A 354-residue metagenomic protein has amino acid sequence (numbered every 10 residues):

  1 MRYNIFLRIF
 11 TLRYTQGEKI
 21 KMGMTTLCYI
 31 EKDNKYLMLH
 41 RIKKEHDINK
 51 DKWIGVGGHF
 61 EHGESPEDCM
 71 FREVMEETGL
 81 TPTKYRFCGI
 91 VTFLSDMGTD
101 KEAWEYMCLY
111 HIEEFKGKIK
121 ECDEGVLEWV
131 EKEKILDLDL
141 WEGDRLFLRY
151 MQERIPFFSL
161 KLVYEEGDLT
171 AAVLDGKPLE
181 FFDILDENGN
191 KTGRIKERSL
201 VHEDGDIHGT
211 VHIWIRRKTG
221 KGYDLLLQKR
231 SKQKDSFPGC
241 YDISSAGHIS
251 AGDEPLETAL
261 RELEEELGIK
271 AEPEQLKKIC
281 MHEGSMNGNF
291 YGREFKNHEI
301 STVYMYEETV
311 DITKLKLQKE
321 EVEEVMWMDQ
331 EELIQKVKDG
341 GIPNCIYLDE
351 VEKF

Functional and structural regions predicted by a protein language model:
F10-C28, D33, K177-G220: Acidic, metal-coordinating catalytic segment for phosphate/diphosphate chemistry, firing primarily on the Nudix
I30, L109-E113, W129, I215-R217 (+2 more regions): Short, well-ordered beta-strand micro-motif
Y36-E76, Y164-K177, R198-T210, K221-R261 (+1 more regions): Conserved Nudix-box catalytic region and its N-terminal flanking loop in Nudix hydrolases and closely related
I48, T99-E102, K218-D224, R293: Short, solvent-exposed loop/turn segments that connect beta-strands within catalytic domains and beta-strand-rich
E61-D96, D100-A103, H212-R216, L256: Short, well-structured hydrophobic secondary-structure segments
G79-G117, K132, K232, G268-I312: Active-site segment of metal-dependent pyrophosphate-handling enzymes, primarily the Nudix hydrolase catalytic core
E121-E180, G239, S245, C280-F354: Nudix hydrolase/Nudix homology domain
